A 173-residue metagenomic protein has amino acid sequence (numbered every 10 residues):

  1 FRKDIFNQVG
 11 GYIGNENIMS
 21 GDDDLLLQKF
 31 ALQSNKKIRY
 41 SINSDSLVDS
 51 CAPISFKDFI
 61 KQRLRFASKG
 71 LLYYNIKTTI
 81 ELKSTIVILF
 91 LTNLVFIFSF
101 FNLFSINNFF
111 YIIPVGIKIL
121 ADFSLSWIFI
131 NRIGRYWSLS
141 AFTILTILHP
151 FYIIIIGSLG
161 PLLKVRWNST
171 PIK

Functional and structural regions predicted by a protein language model:
F1-G14, I60-K61, A67, L139-H149 (+2 more regions): Long helical/loop segments within the catalytic core of UDP-sugar-dependent glycosyltransferases, especially the large
N7, I13-T78: Catalytic donor/gating beta->alpha subdomain of glycosyltransferases that bind UDP-sugars
I42, I155, S169: Pocket-edge structural micro-motifs
P53-F56, F96-I97, T170-I172: A broadly tuned preference for mixed-charge, low-complexity surface segments
E81, T85-K164: Membrane-embedded multi-pass helical conduit in multi-pass membrane proteins, especially envelope-biosynthetic
L162-K173: Membrane-interface alpha-helices
